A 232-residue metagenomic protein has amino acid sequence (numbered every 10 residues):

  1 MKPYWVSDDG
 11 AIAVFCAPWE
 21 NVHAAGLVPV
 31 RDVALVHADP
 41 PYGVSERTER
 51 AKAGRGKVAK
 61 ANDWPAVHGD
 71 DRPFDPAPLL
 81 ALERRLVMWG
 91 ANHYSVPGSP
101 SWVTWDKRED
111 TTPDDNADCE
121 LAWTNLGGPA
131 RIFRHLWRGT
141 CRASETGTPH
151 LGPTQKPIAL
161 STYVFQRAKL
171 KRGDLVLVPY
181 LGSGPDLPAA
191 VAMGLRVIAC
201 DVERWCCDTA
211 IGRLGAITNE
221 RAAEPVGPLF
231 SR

Functional and structural regions predicted by a protein language model:
M1-L177, S183-R232: Class I S-adenosyl-L-methionine-dependent methyltransferase catalytic core
